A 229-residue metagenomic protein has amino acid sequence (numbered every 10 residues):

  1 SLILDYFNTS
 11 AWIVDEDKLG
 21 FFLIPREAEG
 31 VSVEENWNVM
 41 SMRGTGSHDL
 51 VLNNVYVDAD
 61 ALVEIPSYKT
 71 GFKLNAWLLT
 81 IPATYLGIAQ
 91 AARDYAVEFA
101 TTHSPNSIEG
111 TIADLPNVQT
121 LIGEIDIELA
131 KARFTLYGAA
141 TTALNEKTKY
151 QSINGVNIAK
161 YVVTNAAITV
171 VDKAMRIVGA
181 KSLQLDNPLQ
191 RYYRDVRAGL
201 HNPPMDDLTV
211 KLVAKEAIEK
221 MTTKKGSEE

Functional and structural regions predicted by a protein language model:
S1-S32: A short core secondary-structure module
S10-I13, W37-M42: A generic local secondary-structure boundary/capping motif
V39-A130: Glycine-rich beta->alpha junctions and the first turn(s) of the following alpha-helix
I88, E124, E128-K131, I158 (+2 more regions): Charged, amphipathic alpha-helical oligomerization/scaffolding segments
Y95-A100, A132-G138, I168-T169: Extended, amphipathic, non-transmembrane alpha-helical segments
P105-E109, T148-K149, D186: Flexible, glycine/charged-enriched surface loops at secondary-structure junctions
A130-V162, M175-L183: C-terminal helix-coil-helix/basic helical segment that borders enzyme active sites and/or dimer interfaces and provides
V178-E229: Glycine-rich phosphate/cofactor-binding loops in nucleotide/flavin-utilizing enzymes
